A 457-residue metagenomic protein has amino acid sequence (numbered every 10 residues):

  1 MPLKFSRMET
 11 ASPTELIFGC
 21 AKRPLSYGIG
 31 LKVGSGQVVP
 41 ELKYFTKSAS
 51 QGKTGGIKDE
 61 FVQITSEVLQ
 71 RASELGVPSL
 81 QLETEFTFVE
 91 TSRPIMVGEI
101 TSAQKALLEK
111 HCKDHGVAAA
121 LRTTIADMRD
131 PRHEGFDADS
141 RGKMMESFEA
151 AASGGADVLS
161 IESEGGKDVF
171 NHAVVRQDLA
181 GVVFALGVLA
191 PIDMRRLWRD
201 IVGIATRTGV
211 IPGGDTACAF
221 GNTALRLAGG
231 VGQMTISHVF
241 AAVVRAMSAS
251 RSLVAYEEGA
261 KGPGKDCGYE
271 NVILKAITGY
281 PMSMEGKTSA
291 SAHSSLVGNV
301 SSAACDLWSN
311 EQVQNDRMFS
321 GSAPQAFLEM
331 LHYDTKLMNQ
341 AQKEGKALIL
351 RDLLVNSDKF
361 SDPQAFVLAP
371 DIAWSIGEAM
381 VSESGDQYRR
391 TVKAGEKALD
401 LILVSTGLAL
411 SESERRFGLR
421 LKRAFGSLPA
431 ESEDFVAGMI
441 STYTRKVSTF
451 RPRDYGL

Functional and structural regions predicted by a protein language model:
M1-L457: Anaerobic metallocofactor- and corrinoid-dependent redox/one-carbon enzyme cores, especially those from methanogenesis
